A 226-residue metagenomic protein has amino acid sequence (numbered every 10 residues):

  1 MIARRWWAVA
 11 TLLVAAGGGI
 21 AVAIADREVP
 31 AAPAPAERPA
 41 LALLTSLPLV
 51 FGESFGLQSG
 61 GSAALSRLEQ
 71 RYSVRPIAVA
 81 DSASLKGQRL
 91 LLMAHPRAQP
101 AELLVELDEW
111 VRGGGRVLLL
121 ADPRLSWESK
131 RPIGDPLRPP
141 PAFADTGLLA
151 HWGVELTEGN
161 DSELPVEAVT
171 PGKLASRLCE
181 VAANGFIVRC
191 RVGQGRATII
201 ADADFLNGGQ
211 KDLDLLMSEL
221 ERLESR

Functional and structural regions predicted by a protein language model:
I2-R226: Short, surface-exposed patches at the edges or C-terminal ends of soluble domains, predominantly
